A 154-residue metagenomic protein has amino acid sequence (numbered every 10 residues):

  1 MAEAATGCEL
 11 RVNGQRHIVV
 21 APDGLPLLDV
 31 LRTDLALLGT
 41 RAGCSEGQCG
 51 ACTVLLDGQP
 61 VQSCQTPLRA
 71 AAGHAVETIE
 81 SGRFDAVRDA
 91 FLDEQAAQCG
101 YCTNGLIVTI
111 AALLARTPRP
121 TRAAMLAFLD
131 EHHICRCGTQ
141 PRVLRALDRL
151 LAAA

Functional and structural regions predicted by a protein language model:
M1-A154: Signature of N-terminal electron-transfer/Fe-S-associated modules in redox systems
